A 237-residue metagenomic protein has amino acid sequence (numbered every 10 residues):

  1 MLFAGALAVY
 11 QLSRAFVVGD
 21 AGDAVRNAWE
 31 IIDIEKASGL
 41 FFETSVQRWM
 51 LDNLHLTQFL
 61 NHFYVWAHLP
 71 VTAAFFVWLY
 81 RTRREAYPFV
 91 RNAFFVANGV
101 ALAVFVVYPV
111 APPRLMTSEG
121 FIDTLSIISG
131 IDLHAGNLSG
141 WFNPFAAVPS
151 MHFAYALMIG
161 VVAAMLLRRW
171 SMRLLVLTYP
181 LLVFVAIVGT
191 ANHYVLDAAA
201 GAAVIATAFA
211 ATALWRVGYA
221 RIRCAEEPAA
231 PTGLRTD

Functional and structural regions predicted by a protein language model:
M1-P70: N-terminal transmembrane-helix/juxtamembrane module of multi-pass inner/ER membrane proteins
F3-Q11, L69, A73, F94 (+4 more regions): Alpha-helical transmembrane spans of integral membrane proteins, capturing the lipid-embedded, hydrophobic core of TM
A8-L12, A97-V106, T178-V188: Aromatic-anchored segments of alpha-helical transmembrane domains
V9-V17, E43, V104, Y108 (+2 more regions): Alpha-helical membrane-inserting segments
A21-E30, Y80-M172, R216-D237: Membrane-interface loops
H62-V77, H152-G160: Hydrophobic alpha-helical transmembrane segments
P112-E119, N143-A147, L182-A208: Interfacial helix-loop-helix junctions of multi-pass membrane proteins
T178, T190, Y194-D237: C-terminal membrane module of polytopic membrane proteins
